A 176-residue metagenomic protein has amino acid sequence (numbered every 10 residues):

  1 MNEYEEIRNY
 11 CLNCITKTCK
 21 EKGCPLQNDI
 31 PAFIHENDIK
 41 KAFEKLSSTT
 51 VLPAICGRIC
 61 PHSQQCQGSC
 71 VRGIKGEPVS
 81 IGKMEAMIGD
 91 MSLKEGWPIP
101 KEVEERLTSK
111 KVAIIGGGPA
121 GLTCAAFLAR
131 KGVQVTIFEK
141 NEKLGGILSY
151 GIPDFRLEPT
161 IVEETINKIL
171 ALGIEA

Functional and structural regions predicted by a protein language model:
M1-T108: Ferredoxin-type iron-sulfur electron-transfer modules and their immediate structural context
E21-S47, I74, P78-G82, I114-A176: Beta1-alpha1 glycine-rich phosphate/pyrophosphate-binding loop at the start of Rossmann-like nucleotide-binding domains
